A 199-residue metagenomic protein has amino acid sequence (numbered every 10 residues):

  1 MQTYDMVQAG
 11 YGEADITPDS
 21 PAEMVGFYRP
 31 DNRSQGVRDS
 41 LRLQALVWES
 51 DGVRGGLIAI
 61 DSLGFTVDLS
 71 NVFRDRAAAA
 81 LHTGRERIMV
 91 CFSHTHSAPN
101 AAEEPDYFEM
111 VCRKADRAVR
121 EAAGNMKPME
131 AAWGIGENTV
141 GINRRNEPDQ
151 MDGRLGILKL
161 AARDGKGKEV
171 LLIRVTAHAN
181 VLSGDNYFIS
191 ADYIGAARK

Functional and structural regions predicted by a protein language model:
M1-F92, P99-K199: Conserved beta-alpha junction segments in alpha/beta enzyme cores
